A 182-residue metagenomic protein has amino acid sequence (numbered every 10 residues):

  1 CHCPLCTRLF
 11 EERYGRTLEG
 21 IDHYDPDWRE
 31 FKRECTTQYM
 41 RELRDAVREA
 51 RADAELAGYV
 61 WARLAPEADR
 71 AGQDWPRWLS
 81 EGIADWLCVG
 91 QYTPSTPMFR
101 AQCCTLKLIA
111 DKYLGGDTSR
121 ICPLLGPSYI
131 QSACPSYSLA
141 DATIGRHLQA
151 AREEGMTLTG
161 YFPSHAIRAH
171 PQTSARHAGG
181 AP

Functional and structural regions predicted by a protein language model:
C1-I83, Y92-T93: Polysaccharide-binding and catalytic clefts of secreted carbohydrate-active enzymes
I83-A101, L106-P182: Substrate-binding cleft of secreted/luminal carbohydrate-active enzymes
